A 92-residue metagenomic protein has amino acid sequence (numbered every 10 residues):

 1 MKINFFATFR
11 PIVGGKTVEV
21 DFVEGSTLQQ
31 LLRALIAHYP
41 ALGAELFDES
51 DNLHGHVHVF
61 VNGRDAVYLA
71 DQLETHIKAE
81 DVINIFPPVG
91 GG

Functional and structural regions predicted by a protein language model:
M1-G91: Ubiquitin-like/PB1-type beta-grasp interaction modules and other compact soluble beta-rich domains
